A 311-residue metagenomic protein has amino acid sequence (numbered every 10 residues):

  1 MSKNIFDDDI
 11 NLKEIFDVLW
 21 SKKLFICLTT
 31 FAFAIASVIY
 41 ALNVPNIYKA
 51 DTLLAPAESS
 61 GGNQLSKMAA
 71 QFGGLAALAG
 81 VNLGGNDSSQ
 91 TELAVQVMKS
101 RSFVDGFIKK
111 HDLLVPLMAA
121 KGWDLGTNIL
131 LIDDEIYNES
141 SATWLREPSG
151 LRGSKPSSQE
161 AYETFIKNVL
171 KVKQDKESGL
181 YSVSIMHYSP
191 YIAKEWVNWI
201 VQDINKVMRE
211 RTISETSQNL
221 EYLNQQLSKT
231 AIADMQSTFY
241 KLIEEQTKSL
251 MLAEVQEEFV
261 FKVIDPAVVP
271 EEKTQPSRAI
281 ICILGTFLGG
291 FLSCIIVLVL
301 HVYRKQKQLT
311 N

Functional and structural regions predicted by a protein language model:
M1-S217, T238-L242, Q246, M251-N311: Hydrophobic and amphipathic membrane-targeting/association helices
E221-Y240: Hydrophobic alpha-helical transmembrane segments
